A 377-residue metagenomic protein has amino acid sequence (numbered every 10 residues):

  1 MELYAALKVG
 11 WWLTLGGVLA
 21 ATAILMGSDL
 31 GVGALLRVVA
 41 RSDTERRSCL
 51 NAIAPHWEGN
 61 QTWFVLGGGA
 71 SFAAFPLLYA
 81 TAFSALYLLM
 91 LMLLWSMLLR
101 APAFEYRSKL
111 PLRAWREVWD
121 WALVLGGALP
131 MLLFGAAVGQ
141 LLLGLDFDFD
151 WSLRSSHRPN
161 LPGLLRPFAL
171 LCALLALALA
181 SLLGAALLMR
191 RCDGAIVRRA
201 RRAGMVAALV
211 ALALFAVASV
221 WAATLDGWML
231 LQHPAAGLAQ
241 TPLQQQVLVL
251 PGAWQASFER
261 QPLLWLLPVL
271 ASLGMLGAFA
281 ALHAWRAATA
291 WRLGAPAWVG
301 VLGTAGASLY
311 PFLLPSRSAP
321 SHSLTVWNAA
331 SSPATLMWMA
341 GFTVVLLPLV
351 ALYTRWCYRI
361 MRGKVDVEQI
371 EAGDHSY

Functional and structural regions predicted by a protein language model:
M1-G59, V65-G69: N-terminal signal-anchor module of multipass membrane proteins
M1-L15, F72-Y87, L142-L153, N160-P167: Helix-coil boundary and interhelical linker segments in multi-pass alpha-helical membrane proteins
W11-T22, F83-M97, V124-L129, G163-L177 (+1 more regions): Alpha-helical transmembrane segments
H56-P130, L141-D148, Q232, F258: Membrane-interface helix-loop-helix modules in multi-pass inner-membrane proteins
K109-H283, A287-A290: Long, contiguous internal "core" modules enriched in hydrophobic/ aromatic residues
M229-T241, V301-S321: Juxtamembrane non-transmembrane "cap" segments at the membrane-aqueous interface of multi-pass membrane proteins
Q245-L250, S316-L336: Short, membrane-exposed interhelical loops at transmembrane-helix boundaries
A297, M361-Y377: Short, highly charged, low-complexity non-transmembrane loops/tails of multi-pass membrane proteins
